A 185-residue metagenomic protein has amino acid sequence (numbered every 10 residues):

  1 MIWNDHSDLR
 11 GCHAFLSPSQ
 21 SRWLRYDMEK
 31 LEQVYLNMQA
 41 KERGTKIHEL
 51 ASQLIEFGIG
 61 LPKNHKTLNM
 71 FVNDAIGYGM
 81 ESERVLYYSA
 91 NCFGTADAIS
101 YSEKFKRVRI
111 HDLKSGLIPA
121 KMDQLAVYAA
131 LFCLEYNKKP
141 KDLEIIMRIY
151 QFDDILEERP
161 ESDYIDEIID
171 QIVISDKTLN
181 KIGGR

Functional and structural regions predicted by a protein language model:
M1-L50: Charged, glycine-rich intrinsically disordered N-terminal tails and low-complexity linkers that flank
Q33-R109, G116-D123, E135-D142, L156-P160 (+1 more regions): Catalytic cores of nuclease domains that cleave nucleic-acid phosphodiester backbones
K114-G116, Q151-F152: Short, solvent-exposed aromatic-acidic interface loops
A126-C133: Short, well-ordered amphipathic alpha-helices
I145-I146: A beta-hairpin/wing motif
I149-E157: Short, conserved secondary-structure transition motifs
K177-R185: Accessory terminal regions of nucleic-acid processing enzymes
